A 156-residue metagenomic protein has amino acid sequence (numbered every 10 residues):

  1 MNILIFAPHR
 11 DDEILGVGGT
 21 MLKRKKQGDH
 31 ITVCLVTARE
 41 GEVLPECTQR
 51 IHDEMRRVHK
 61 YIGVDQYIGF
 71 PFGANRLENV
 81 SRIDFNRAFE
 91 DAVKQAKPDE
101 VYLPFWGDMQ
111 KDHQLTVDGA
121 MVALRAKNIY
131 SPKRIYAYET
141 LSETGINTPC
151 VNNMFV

Functional and structural regions predicted by a protein language model:
M1-F6, K23, Q27, V43-E54 (+3 more regions): Metal-dependent de-N-acetylase/amidase catalytic core
A7-K25: Di-metal (Zn2+ and/or Mg2+/Mn2+) metal-binding site signature of metallo-dependent hydrolases with the MBL/beta-CASP
P8, V36-A38, T140: Cofactor-binding loop segments of dinucleotide-utilizing enzymes, especially the Rossmann-like FAD- and NAD(P)+-binding
L15-G18, C34, D118: Generic hydrophobic alpha-helical membrane-span motif
H30-E40: A short beta-strand-loop structural module common to alpha/beta enzyme folds
L35-V36, G69-G73: Short glycine-rich catalytic loops that host catalytic nucleophiles or stabilize transition states across multiple
